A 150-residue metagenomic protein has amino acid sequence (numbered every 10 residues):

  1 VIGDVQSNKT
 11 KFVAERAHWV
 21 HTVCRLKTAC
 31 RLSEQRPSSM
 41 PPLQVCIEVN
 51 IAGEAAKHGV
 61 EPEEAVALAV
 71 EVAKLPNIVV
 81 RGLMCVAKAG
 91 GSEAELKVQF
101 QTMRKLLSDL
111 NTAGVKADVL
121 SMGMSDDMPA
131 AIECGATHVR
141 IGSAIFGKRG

Functional and structural regions predicted by a protein language model:
V1-D126, C134: Conserved alpha/beta-domain cores
P129-G150: C-terminal helical cap(s) of enzyme catalytic domains, especially alpha/beta-barrels
